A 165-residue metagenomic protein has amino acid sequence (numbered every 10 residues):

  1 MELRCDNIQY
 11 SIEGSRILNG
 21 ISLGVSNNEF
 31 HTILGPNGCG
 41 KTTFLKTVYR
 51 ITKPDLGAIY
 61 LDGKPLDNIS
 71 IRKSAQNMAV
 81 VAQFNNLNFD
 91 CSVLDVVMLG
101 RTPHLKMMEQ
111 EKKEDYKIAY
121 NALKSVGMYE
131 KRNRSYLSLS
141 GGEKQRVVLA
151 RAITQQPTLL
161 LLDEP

Functional and structural regions predicted by a protein language model:
L34-P36: The feature captures the beta-strand-to-loop junction immediately N-terminal to the Walker
Y49: Helix-to-loop junction immediately C-terminal to a conserved catalytic motif
G57-P65, S74: Conserved ABC transporter NBD signature motif
M98, K113-K131: Conserved ABC ATPase "signature" region
S135-L139, E143: Conserved ABC ATPase signature
Q156: Conserved catalytic motifs of ABC-family nucleotide-binding domains
L160-E164: Catalytic Walker B motif of ABC-type/P-loop ATPase nucleotide-binding domains
